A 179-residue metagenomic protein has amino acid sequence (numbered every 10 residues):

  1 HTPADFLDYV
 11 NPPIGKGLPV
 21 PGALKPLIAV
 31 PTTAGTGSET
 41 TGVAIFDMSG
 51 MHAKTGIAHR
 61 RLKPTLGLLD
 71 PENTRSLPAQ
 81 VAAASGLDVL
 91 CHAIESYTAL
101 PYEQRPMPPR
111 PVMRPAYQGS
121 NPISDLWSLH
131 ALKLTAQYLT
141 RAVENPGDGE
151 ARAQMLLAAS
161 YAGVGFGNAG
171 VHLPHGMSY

Functional and structural regions predicted by a protein language model:
H1, I28, Y161-G165: Short glycine-rich or small-residue beta-strand-to-loop segments that form or flank ligand, phosphate, metal/Fe-S
T2-A116: A glycine/threonine-rich phosphate-anchoring loop and its flanking beta-alpha core in nucleotide/phosphate-binding
Y102-Y179: Active-site segments that bind and position negatively charged phosphate/pyrophosphate groups
